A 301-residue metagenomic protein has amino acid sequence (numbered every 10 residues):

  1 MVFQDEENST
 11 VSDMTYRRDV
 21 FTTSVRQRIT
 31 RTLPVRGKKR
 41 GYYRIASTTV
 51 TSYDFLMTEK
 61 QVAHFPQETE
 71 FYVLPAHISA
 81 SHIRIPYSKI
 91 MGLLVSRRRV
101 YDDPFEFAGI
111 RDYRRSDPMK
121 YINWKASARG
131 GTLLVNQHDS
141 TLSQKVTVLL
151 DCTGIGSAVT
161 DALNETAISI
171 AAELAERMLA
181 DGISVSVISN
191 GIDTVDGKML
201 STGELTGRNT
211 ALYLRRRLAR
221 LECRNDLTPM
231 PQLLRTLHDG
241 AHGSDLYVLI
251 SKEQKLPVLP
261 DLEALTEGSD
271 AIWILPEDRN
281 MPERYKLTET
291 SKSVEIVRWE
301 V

Functional and structural regions predicted by a protein language model:
M1-G197: An amphipathic, basic-hydrophobic helix/alpha-beta surface used to engage anionic, phosphate-rich ligands or surfaces
R115, M119-V301: Exposed, interaction-prone extracellular/peripheral surfaces
